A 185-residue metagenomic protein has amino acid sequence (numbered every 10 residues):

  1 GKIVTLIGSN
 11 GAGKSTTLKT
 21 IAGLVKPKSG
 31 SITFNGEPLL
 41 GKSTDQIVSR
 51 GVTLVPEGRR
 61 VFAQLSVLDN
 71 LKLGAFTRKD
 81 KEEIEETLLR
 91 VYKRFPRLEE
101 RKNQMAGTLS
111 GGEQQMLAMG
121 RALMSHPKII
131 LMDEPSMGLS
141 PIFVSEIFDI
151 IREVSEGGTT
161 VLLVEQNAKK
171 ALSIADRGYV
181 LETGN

Functional and structural regions predicted by a protein language model:
G1-N185: Glycine-rich phosphate-binding loops of nucleotide-dependent enzymes
